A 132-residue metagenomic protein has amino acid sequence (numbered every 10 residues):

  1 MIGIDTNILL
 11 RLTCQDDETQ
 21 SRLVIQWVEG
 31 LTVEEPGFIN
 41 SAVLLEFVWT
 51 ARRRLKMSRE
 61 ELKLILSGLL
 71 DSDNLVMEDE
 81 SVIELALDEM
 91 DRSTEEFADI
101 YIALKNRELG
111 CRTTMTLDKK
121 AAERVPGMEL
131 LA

Functional and structural regions predicted by a protein language model:
M1, A103-A132: Acidic, PIN/NYN-like endoribonuclease modules and their adjacent C-terminal/linker elements
M1-I39, R54-E60, L131-A132: Short, well-structured N-terminal submotif of metal-dependent ribonuclease cores
I8, V43, V82, Y101-I102 (+1 more regions): Alpha-helix capping/helix-boundary segments
R11-T13, T50, R124-V125: Residues that scaffold the ATP/ADP-binding catalytic core of kinase and kinase-like folds
S21-V24, L44, L62, L66 (+2 more regions): A general structural signal for well-ordered alpha-helical segments in protein cores
K56-L70, N74: Glycine/small-residue-rich phosphate/adenosyl-binding loop
N74-L117: Active-site neighborhoods of divalent-metal-dependent phosphate/nucleic-acid chemistry enzymes
